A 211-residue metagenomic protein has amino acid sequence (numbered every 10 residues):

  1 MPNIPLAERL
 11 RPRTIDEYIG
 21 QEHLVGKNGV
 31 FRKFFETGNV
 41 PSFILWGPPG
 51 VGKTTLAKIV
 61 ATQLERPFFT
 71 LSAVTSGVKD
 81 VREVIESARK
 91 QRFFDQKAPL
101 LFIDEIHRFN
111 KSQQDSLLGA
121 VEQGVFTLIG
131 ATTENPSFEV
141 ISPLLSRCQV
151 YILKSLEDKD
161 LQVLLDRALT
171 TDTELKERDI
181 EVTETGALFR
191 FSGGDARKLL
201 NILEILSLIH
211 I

Functional and structural regions predicted by a protein language model:
N3-F43: Pre-Walker A (pre-P-loop) alpha-helix and adjacent loop at the N terminus of AAA/AAA+ ATPase modules, a conserved
F35-T70, L118: Walker A/P-loop
F69-P99: Short glycine-rich substrate-engagement loop in P-loop NTPases that contacts/grips substrate
S72, Q149-L161: Conserved AAA+ ATPase "SRH/arginine-finger" region at the nucleotide-binding site
G119, N135-R147: Short regulatory helix/loop adjacent to the ATP-binding pocket of P-loop NTPases
R147, V163-L175, I205: Conserved AAA+ ATPase "sensor/coupling" helix adjacent to the nucleotide-binding pocket
T183-R197: A short helix-loop-helix "switch/interaction" segment in the helical subdomain of ASCE P-loop NTPases
I209-I211: Conserved small/polar residues in nucleotide/adenosyl-binding loops
